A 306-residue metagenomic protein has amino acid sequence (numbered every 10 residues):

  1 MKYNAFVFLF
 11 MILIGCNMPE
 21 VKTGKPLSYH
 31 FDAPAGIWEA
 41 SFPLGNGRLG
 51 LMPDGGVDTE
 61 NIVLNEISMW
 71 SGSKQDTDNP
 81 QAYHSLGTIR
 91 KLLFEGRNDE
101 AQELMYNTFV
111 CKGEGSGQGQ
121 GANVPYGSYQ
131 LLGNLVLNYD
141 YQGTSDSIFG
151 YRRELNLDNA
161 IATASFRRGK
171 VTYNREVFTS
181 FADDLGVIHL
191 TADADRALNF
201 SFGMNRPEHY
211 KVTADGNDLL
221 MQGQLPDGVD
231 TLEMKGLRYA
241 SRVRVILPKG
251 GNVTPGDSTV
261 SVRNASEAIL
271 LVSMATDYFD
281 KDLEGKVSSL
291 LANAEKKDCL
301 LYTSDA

Functional and structural regions predicted by a protein language model:
N4-L13: Sec-dependent N-terminal signal peptides
E20-S304: Aromatic-residue-lined binding/catalytic grooves and analogous aromatic/hydrophobic interfacial grooves in multimeric
